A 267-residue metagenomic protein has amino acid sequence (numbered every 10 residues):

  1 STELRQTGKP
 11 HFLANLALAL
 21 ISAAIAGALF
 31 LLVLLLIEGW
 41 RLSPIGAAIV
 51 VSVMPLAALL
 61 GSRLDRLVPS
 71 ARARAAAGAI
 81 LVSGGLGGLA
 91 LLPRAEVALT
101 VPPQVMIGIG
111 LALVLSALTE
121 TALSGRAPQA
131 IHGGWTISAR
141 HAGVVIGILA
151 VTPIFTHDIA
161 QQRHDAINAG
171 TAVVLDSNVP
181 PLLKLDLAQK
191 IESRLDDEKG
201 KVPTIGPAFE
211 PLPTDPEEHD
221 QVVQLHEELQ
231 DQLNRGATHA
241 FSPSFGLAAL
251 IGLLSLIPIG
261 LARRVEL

Functional and structural regions predicted by a protein language model:
T2-I167, F241, G246-G252: 12-transmembrane solute porter fold
L59-R63, Q162, A166, V173-N178 (+1 more regions): Short amphipathic alpha-helical patches
E96, V145, P180-K184, R264-V265: General structural signal for secondary-structure boundaries
F155-A208: Aromatic-rich transmembrane-lumenal/periplasmic boundary elements in polytopic membrane proteins
D186-L267: Transmembrane-helix exit segments and adjacent C-terminal regions of multi-pass membrane proteins
